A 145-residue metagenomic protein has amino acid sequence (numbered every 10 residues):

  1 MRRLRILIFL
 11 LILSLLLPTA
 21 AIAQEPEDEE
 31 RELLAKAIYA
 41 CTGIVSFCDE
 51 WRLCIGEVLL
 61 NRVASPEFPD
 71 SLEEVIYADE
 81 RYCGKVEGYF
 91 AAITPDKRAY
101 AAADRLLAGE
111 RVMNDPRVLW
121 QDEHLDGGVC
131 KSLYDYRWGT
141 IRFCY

Functional and structural regions predicted by a protein language model:
M1, L17-A23: Intrinsically disordered, low-complexity Ser/Thr/Pro-rich tracts
M1-I8: Bacterial N-terminal signal peptides that target proteins for export
L10-P18: Bacterial N-terminal signal peptides
Q24-Y145: Bacterial extracytoplasmic/cell-wall-associated proteins, especially those involved in peptidoglycan
